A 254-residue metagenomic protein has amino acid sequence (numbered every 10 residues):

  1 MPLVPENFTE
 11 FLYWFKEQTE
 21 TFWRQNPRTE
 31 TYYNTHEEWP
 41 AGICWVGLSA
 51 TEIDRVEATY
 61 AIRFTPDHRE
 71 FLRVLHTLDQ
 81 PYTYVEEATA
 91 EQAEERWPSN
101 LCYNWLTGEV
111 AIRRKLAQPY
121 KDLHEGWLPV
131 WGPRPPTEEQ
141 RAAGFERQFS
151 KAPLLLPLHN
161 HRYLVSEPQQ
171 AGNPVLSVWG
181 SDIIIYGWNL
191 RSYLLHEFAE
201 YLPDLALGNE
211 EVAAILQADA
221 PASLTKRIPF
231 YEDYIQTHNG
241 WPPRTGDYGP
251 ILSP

Functional and structural regions predicted by a protein language model:
P2-S150, L156, N160: A surface-exposed partner-binding patch
H76-L78, H161-V165, S181-I184: Short, solvent-exposed loop/turn segments at secondary-structure junctions
D79-T83, Q169, P242: Secondary-structure transition/capping residues
N100, W105, K115, D122 (+4 more regions): Acidic/proline-rich low-complexity IDRs
Q140-R147, S166-P174, N189: A short secondary-structure junction signal
K151-P157, H161, V165, A171-L176: Aromatic- and glycine-enriched pocket-lining scaffold segments that form the walls of small-molecule binding clefts
A171-G208: Low-complexity, glycine/alanine/valine/leucine- and proline-rich hydrophobic stretches
L205-P254: Extended, charged low-complexity segments that frequently continue into or abut oligomerization scaffolds
